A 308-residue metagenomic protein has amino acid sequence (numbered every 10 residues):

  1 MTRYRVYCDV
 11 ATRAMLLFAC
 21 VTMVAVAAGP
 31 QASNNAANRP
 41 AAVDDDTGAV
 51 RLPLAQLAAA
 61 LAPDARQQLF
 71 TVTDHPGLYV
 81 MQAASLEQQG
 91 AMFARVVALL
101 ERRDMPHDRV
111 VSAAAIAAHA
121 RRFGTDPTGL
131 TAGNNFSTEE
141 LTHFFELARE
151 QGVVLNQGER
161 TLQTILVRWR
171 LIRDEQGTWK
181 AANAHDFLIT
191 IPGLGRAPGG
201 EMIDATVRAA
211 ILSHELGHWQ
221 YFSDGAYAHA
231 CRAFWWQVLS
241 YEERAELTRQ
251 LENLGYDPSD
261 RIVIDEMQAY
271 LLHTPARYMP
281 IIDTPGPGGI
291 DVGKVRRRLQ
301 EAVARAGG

Functional and structural regions predicted by a protein language model:
M1-V10: N-terminal secretory signal peptides that target proteins for export/translocation
A14-A25: Bacterial N-terminal signal peptides
M23-A36, F222: Bacterial Sec-dependent signal peptides at the C-terminal "C-region" and cleavage site
A32-T190, A304-G308: A metal-dependent hydrolase signature that marks the N-terminal structural subdomain at the beginning of catalytic folds
A49-P53, A58, W179-A184, Q237-G308: Metalloprotease/metallohydrolase-associated module, dominated by Zn2+-dependent proteases
I189-L212: Short pre-active-site segment immediately N-terminal to the catalytic Zn-binding motif
T206, F222-L251: Post-HEXXH active-site segment of zinc metalloproteases
A210-S223: Active-site recognition of the HExxH zinc-binding catalytic motif
